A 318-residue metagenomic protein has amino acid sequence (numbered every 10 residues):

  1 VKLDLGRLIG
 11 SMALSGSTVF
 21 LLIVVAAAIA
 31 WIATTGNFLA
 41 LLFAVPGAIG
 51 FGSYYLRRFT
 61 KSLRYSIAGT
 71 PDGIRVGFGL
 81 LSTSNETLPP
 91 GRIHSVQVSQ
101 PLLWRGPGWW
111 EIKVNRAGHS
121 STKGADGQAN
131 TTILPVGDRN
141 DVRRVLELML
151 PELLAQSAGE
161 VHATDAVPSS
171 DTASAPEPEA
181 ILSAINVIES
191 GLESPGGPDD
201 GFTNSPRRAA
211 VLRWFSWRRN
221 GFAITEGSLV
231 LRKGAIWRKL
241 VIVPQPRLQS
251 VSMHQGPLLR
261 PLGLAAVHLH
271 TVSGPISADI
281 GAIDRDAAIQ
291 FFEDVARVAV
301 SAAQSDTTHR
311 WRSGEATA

Functional and structural regions predicted by a protein language model:
V1-A318: N-terminal basic, Ser/Thr-rich segments that initiate or prime the first beta/alpha elements at protein or domain
